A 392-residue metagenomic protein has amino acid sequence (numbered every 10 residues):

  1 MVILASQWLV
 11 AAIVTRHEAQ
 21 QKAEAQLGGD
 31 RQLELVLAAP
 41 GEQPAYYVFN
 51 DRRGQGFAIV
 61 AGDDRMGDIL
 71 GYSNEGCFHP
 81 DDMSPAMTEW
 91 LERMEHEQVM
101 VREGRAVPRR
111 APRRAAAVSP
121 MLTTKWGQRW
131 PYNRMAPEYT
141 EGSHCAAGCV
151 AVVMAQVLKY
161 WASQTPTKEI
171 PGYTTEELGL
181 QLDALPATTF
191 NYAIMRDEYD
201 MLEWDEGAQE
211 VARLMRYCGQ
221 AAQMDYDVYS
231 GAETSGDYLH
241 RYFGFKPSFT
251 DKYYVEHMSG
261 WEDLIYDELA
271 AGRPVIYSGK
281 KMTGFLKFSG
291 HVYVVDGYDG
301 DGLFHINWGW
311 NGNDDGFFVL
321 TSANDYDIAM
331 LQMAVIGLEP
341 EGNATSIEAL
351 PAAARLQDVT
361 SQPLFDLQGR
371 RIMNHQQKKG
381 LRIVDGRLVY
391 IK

Functional and structural regions predicted by a protein language model:
M1-H17: Bacterial Sec-dependent N-terminal signal peptides
I13-E42, A58, D64-K125, W130 (+3 more regions): Cys-His-centered catalytic/binding microenvironment captured across papain-like cysteine peptidases and homologous
A19, C145, V150-V157, S235-L239 (+2 more regions): Stable alpha-helical elements in mature extracytoplasmic
L35-G54, D237, R241-N307: Active-site-adjacent substructure of cysteine-protease-like catalytic cores
M66-Y229: Active-site-adjacent structural segments surrounding the nucleophilic cysteine of cysteine proteases and isopeptidases
Y326-Q368: Residue-level detector of functionally pivotal "anchor" positions at catalytic/ligand-binding pockets or at interdomain
I372-K378: Conserved beta-loop-beta connector loops within the AMP-binding
K379-K392: C-terminal tail/sorting-segment detector
